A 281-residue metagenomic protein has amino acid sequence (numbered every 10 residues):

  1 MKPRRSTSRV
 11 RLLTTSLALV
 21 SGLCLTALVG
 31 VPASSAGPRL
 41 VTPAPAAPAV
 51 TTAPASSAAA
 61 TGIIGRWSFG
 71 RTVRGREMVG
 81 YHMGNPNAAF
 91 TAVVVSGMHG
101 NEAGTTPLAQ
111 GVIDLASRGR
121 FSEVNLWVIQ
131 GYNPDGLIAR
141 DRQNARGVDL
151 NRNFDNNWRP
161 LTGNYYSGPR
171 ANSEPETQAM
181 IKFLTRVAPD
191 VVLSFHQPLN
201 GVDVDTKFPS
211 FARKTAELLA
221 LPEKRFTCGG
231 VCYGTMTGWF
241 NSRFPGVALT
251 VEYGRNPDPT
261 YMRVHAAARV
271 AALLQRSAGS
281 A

Functional and structural regions predicted by a protein language model:
K2-P38: Secretory targeting and sorting signals
L13, L28-G62, A281: N-terminal low-complexity, Pro/Thr-rich disordered segments that flank secretion/membrane-targeting signals
T61-E77: N-terminal cap/lid segment of alpha/beta-hydrolase-fold proteins
V73, A89-V95, E102-F226, Y253-G254: Active-site/substrate-binding loop(s) of hydrolase catalytic cores
V79-A88: Short beta-strand-to-loop junctions in surface cap/lid or active-site-entrance loops
G100-N101, D258: Glycine-/small-residue-rich active-site loops that bind phosphorylated ligands and cofactors
N151, V204, G229-A281: Active-site-adjacent mobile loop/cap segments within catalytic or ligand-binding domains
